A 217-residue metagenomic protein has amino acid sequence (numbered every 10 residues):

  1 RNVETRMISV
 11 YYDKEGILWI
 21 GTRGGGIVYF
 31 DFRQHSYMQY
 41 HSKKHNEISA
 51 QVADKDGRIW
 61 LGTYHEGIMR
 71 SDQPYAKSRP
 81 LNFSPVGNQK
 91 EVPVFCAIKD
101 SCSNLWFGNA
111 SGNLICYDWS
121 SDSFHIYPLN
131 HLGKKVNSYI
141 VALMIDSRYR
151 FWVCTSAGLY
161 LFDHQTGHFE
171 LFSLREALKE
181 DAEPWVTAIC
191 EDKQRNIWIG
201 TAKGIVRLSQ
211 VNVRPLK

Functional and structural regions predicted by a protein language model:
R1-K217: Carboxylate-rich, polar loop motifs that coordinate divalent cations or form catalytic acidic clusters
